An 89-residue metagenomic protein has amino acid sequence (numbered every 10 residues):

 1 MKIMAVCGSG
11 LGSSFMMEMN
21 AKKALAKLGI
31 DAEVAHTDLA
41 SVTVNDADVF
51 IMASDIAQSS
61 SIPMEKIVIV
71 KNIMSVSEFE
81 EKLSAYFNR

Functional and structural regions predicted by a protein language model:
K2-D38: Conserved active-site segments centered on acidic
I3, K66-R89: Ser/Thr/Gly-rich flexible loops in soluble cytosolic domains mediating phosphotransfer, phosphorylation
V34-A35, D48-A53: Short, hydrophobic beta-strand segments that form beta-sheet elements in well-ordered domains
L39, M52-Q58: Short, polar loop motifs at secondary-structure junctions
T43-N45: A short, aliphatic-rich alpha-helical micro-motif
A47-F50, P63-K71: Active-site regions of enzymes building and remodeling cell-envelope glycoconjugates
S59-S60, S77: Glycine/Thr-rich phosphate-binding loops of Rossmann-like dinucleotide-binding domains
